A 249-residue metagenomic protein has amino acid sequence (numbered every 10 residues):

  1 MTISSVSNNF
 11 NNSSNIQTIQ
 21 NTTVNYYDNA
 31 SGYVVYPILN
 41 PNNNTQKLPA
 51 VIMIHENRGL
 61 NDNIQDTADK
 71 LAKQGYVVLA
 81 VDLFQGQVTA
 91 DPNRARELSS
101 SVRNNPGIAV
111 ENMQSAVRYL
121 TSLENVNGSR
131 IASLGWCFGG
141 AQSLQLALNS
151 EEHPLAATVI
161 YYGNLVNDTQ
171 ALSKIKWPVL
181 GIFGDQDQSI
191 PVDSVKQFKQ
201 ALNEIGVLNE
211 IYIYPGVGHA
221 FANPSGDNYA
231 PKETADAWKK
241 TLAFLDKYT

Functional and structural regions predicted by a protein language model:
M1-T18: N-terminal targeting or regulatory segments adjacent to alpha/beta-hydrolase or S9 domains
N15-S122, S225: Serine-hydrolase catalytic machinery in alpha/beta-hydrolase-like enzymes
N57-L60, Q85-T89, F138-A141, G163-N167 (+2 more regions): Solvent-exposed loop/turn segments at secondary-structure junctions within structured extracellular/periplasmic domains
T67, P191-Q200: Short alpha-helix in the alpha/beta-hydrolase fold that links the catalytic acid
M113-V117, K199, L242: Generic structural signal for well-ordered alpha-helices, preferentially at hydrophobic/aromatic core positions
Q114-K174: Primarily recognizes the serine-hydrolase "nucleophile elbow" in alpha/beta-hydrolase and SGNH/GDSL folds
I175, G181-F183, D187: Short beta-strand/loop motif that positions the catalytic acidic residue of the alpha/beta-hydrolase fold
N203-T249: C-terminal catalytic histidine-bearing segment of alpha/beta-hydrolase fold enzymes
